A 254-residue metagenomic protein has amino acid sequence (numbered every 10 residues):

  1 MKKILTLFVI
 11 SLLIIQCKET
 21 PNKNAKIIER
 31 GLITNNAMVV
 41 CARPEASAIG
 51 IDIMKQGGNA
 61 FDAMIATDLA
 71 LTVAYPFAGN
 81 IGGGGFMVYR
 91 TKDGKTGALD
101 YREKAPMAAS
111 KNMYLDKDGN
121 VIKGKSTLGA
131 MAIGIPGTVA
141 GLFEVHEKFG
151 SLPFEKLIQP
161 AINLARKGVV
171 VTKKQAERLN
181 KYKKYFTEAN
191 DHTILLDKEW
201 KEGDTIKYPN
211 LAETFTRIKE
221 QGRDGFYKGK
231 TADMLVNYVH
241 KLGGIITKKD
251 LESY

Functional and structural regions predicted by a protein language model:
K2-L7: Sec-dependent signal peptide recognition, specifically the positively charged N-region followed immediately by
L13-Q16: C-terminal motif of bacterial Sec signal peptides marking the signal peptidase cleavage site
T20-A48, A60-Q221, Y227-K228, D233-Y254: Noncatalytic scaffold domains of N-terminal-nucleophile
D52-M54: Long, structured ligand/cofactor-binding scaffold of large enzymes
